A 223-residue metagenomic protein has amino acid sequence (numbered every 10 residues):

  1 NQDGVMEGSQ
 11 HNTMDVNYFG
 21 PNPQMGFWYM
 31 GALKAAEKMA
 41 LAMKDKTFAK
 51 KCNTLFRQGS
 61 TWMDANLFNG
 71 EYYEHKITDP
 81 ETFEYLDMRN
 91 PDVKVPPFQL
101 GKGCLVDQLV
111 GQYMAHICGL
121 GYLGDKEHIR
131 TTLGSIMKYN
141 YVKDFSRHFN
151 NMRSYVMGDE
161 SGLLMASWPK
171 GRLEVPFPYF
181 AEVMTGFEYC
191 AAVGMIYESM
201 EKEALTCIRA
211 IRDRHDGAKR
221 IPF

Functional and structural regions predicted by a protein language model:
N1-G20, D64-M184, T206-P222: Extended glycan-interaction surfaces of carbohydrate-active proteins
N22-Y72, T82, L123: Active-site neighborhood of glycoside hydrolase catalytic domains
W28-K46, D107, G111-G124, Y189-M200: Well-ordered alpha-helical scaffold segments within catalytic/enzyme domains
Q58-S60, G124, M200-T206: Beta-rich accessory regions
F177, M184-G186, C190-C207: A contiguous, well-structured "functional interface" segment within a domain
